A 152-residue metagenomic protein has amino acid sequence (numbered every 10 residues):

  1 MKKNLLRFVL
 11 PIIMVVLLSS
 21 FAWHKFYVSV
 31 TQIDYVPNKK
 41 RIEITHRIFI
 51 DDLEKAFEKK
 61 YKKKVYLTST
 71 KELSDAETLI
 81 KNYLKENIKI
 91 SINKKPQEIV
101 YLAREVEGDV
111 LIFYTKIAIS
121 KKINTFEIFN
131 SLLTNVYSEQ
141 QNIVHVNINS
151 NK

Functional and structural regions predicted by a protein language model:
M1-F26: Bacterial Sec-dependent N-terminal signal peptides
W23-K152: N-terminal soluble domains immediately following signal/targeting peptides that reside in extracytoplasmic
